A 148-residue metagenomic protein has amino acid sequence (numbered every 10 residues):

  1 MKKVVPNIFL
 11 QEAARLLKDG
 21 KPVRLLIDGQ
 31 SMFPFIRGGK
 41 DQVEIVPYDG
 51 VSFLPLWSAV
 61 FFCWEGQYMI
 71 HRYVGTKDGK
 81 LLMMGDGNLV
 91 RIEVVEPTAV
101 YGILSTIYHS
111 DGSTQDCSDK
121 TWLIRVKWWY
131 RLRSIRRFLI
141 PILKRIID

Functional and structural regions predicted by a protein language model:
M1-D148: Extended hydrophobic leader/signal-anchor segments used for secretion and membrane insertion
